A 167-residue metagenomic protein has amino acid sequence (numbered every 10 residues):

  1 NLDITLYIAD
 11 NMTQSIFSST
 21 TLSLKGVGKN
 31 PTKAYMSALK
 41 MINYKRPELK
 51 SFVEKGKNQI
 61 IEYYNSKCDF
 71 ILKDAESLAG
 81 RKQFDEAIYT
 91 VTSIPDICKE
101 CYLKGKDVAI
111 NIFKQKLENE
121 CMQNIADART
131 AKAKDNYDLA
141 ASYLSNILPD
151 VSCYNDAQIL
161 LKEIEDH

Functional and structural regions predicted by a protein language model:
N1-F17: Surface-exposed short loop/turn segments
I16-S142, P149, N155-Q158, K162-H167: C-terminal/domain-edge helix-coil "capping" segments
